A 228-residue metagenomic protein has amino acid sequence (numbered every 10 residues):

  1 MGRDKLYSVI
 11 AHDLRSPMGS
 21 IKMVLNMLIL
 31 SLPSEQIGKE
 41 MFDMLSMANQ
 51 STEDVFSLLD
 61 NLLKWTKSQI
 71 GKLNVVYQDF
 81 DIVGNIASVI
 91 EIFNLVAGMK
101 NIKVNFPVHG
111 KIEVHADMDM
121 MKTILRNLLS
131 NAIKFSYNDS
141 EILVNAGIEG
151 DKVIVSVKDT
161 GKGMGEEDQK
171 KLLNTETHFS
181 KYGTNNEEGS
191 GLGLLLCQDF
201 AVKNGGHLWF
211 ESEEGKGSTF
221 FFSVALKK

Functional and structural regions predicted by a protein language model:
M1-L30: Primarily the dimerization/phosphotransfer
M47-V55: Short alpha-helical segment of the dimerization/phosphotransfer core of two-component systems
T66-Y77: Helix-loop junction within the histidine kinase core
V76-D81, A87, G98, K103-I112: Conserved catalytic submotifs in the C-terminal HATPase_c
A132-I133: Short helix-loop "hinge" at the ATP-lid/N-box region of the Bergerat-fold HATPase_c
M164-H178: Short conserved segment of the HATPase_c
